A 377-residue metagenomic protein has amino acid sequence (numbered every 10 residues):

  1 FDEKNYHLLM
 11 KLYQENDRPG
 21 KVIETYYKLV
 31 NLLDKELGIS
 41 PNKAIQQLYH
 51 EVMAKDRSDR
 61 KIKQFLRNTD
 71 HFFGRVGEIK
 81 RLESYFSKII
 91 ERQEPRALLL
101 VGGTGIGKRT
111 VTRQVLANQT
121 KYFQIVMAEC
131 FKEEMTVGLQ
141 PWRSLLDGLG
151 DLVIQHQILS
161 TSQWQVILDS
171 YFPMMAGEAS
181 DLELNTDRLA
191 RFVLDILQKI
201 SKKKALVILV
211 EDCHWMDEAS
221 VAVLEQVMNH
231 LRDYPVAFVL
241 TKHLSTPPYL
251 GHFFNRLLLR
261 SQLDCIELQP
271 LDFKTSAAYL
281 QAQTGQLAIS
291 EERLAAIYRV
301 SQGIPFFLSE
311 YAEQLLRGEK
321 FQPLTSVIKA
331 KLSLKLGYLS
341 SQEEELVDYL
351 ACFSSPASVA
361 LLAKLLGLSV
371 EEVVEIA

Functional and structural regions predicted by a protein language model:
E3-H7, N16-P19, I23-Y27, R57-A377: Key residue(s) within conserved catalytic/signature motifs
Y6, S40-P41: Canonical tetratricopeptide repeat
M10-L12, H50: Conserved small-residue packing positions in alpha-helical repeats and bundles
V30-N31: Amphipathic alpha-helical segments of tetratricopeptide repeats
K35-I39: Short coil/turn linkers that connect adjacent helices within long alpha-helical scaffolds, especially alpha-solenoid
Q47, V52-R57: Long amphipathic alpha-helical scaffold segments
